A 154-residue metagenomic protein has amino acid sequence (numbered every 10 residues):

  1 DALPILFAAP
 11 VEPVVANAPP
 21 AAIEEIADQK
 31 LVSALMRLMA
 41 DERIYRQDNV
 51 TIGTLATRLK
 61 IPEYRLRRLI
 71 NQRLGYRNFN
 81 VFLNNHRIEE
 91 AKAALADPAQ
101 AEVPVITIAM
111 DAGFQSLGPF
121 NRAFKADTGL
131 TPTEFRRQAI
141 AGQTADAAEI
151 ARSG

Functional and structural regions predicted by a protein language model:
D1-L3: Short, small-residue-biased leader/transition segments that mark boundaries at the very start of proteins
L6-T107, A112, A123-A126, T133-E134 (+2 more regions): Membrane-proximal linker segments that couple transmembrane helices to downstream signaling/catalytic modules
F120: Binding-interface segments
